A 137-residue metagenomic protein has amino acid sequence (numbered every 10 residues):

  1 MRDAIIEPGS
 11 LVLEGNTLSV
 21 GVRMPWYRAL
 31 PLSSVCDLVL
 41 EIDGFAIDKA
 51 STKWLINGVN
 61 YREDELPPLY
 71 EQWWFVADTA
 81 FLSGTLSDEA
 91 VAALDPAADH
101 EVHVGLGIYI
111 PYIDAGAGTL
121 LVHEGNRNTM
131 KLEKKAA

Functional and structural regions predicted by a protein language model:
M1-A137: Terminal leader/tail segments of proteins
